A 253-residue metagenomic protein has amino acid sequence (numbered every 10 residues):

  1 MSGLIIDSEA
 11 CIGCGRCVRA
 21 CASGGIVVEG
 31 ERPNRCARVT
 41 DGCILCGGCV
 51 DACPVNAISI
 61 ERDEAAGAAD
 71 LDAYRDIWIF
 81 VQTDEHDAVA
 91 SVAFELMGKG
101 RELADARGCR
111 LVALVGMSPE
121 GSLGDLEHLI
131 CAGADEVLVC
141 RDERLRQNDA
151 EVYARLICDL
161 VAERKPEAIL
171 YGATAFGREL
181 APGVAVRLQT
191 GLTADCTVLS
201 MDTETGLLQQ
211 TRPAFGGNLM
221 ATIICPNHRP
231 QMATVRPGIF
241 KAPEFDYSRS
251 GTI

Functional and structural regions predicted by a protein language model:
M1-I253: N-terminal glycine-rich FAD/FM-binding segment characteristic of electron-transfer flavoproteins
